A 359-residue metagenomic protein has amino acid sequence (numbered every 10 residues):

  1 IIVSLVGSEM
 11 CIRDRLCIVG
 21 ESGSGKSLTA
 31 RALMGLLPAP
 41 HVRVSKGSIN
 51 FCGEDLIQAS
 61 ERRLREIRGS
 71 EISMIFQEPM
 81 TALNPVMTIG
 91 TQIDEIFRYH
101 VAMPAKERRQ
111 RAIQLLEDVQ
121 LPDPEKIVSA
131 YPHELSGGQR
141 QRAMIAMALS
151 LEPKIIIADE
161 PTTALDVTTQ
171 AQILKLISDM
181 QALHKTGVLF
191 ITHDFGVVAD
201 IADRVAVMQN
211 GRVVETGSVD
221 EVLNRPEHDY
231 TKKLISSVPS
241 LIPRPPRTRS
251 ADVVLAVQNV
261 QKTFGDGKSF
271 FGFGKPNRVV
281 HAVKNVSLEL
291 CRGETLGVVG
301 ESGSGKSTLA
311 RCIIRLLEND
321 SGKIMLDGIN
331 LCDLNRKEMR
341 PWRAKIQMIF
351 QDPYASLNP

Functional and structural regions predicted by a protein language model:
I1-G7, I12: Single conserved hydrophobic/aromatic residue that forms the stacking wall/gate of nucleotide- or nucleobase-binding
M34, I314: Helix-to-loop junction immediately C-terminal to a conserved catalytic motif
V44-D55, G322-N330, W342: Conserved ABC transporter NBD signature motif
L56-S73, T91, Y99, E221-P226 (+2 more regions): ABC ATPase NBD coupling module
S150-K154: A short, proline-enriched helix->beta-strand linker immediately N-terminal to the Walker B motif in ABC-type P-loop
